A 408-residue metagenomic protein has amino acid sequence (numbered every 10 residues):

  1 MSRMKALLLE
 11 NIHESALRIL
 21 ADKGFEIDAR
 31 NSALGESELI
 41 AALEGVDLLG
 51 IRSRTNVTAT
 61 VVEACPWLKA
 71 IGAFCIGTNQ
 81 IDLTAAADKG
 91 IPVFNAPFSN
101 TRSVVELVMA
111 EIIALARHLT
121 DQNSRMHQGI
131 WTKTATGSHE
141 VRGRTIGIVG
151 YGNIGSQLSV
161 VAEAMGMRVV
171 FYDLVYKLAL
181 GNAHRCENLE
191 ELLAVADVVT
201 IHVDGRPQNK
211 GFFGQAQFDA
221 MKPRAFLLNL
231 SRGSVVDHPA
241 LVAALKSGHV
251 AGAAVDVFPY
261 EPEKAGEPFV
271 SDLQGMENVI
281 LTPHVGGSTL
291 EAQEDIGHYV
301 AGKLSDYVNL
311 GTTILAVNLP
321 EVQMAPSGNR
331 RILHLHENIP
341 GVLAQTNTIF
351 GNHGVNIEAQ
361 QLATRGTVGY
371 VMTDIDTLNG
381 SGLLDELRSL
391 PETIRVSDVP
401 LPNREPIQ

Functional and structural regions predicted by a protein language model:
M1-F94, E191-A194, G214-A216, A220 (+2 more regions): An N-terminal-biased, well-structured beta-alpha scaffold segment characteristic of Rossmann-like dinucleotide-binding
S2-L7, S15, K23-D28, S37 (+11 more regions): Structural/interface elements that position substrates and couple domains in central-metabolism enzymes
E44, V57-V62, V170, L174-S271 (+1 more regions): Rossmann-like adenosine-cofactor binding region
K89-T145, Q157-A164, T312-V317: Phosphate-binding beta-alpha-beta segment of Rossmann-like dinucleotide-binding domains, i.e., the NAD(P)
Y151-G152: Glycine-rich Rossmann-fold phosphate-binding loop(s) that bind the pyrophosphate of adenine dinucleotide cofactors
R224-P326, Y370, P400: Rossmann-like dinucleotide-binding domain for NAD(H)/NADP(H)
I314-Q408: A conserved regulatory-domain signal marking ACT and ACT-like small-molecule sensing domains and adjacent regulatory
